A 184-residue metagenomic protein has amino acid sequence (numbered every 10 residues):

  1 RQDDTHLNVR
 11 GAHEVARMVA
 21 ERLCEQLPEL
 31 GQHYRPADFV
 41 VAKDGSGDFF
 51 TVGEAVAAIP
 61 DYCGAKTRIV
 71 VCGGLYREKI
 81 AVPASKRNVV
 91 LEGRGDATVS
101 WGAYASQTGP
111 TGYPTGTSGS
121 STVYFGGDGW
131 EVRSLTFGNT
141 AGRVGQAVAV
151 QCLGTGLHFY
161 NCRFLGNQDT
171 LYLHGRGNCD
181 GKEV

Functional and structural regions predicted by a protein language model:
Q2-E14, S46, F50, G126 (+1 more regions): Soluble non-cytosolic domains of exported or imported proteins
Q2-R35: Histidine-centered active-site loop/cap adjacent to the catalytic His in serine esterases/O-acetyl transfer systems
F39-V70: Acidic Gly/Asp/Thr-rich repetitive segments characteristic of extracellular carbohydrate-active and adhesion proteins
K43-G45, K66-R68, R87-Q146: Right-handed parallel beta-helix/beta-spiral solenoid domain characteristic of secreted/periplasmic
C72, P83, E92-R94, G126 (+6 more regions): Feature marks extracellular polysaccharide-active and adherence modules
Y76: Active-site pocket-lining segments that scaffold enzyme catalytic pockets across diverse folds
I80-P83, V99-S100, S121-G126, G145-T155 (+2 more regions): Glycine-rich beta-solenoid repeat tracts in large extracellular/virion proteins
Y160, G181-V184: Periodic small-residue-enriched repeat registers in elongated scaffold domains
